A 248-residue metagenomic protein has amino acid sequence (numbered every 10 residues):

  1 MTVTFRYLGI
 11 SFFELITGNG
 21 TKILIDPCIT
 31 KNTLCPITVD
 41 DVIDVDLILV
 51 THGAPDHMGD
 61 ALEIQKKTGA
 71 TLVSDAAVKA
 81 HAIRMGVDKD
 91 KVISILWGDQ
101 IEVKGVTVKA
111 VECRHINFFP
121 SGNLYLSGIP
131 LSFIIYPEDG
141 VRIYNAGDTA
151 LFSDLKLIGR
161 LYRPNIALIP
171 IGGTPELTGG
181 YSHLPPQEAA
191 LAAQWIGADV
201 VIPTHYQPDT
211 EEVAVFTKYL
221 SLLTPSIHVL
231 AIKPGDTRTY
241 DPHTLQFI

Functional and structural regions predicted by a protein language model:
M1-K22, C28-T33, V111, V215-K218 (+3 more regions): Zn-dependent metallo-beta-lactamase
E14-A54, G59-K66, N117-P120, A150-L161: Pre-active-site segment of Zn-dependent metallo-hydrolases
L15-N19, V103-K104, I135-D139, R160: Active-site beta-strand termini and strand-to-loop segments that position acidic
T21-I23, D46-L47, V106, V141-I143 (+2 more regions): Structural motif
P27-I29, G53, C113-R114, G147-T149 (+2 more regions): Active-site metal-binding loops of divalent metal-dependent hydrolases
G59-K67, V73-D99, V106-F119: Glycine/small-residue-rich loop that forms an oxyanion/phosphate-binding "nest" at active or ligand-binding sites
A77, A150-D236: Cap/insert and terminal regions of metallo-dependent hydrolase folds
A110-V141, S153-D154, Y162, I166: Active-site-proximal loop/helix segment associated with metal-binding centers of metalloenzymes
